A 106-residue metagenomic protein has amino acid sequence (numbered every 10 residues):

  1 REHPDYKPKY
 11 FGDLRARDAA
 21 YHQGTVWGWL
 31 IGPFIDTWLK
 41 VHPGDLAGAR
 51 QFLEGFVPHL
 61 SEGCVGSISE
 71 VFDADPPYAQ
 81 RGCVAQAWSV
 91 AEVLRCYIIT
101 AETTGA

Functional and structural regions predicted by a protein language model:
R1-W29, E54-A106: Extended glycan-interaction surfaces of carbohydrate-active proteins
W38-L53, T100-A106: Structural helix-adjacent loops and short alpha-helical linkers that scaffold large soluble proteins
